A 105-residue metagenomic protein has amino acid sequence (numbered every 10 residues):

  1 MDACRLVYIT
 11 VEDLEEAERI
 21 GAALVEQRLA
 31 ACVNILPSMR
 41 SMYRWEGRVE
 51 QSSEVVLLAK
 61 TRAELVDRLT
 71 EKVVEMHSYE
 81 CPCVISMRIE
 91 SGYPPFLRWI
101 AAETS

Functional and structural regions predicted by a protein language model:
M1-S105: Positively charged, small/polar-rich N-terminal and surface patches that mediate targeting and assembly and bind
